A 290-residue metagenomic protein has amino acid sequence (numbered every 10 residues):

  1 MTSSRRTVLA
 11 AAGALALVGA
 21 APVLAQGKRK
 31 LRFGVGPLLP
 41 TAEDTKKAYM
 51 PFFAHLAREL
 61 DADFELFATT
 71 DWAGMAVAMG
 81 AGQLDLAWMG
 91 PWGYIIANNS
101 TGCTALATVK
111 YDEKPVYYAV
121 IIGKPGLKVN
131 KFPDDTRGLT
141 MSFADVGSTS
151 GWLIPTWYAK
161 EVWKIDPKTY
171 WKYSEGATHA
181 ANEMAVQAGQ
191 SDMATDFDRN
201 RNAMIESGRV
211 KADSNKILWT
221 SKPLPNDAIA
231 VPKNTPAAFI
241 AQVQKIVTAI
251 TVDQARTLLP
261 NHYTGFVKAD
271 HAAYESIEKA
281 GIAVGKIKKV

Functional and structural regions predicted by a protein language model:
T7-A25: N-terminal export signals
F33-H55, E59, W92, P115-E183 (+2 more regions): Bilobed "Venus flytrap"/periplasmic-binding protein-like clamshell domains and structurally analogous long
G34-L38, Y111-V120, R209-V247, N261-S276: Periplasmic-binding protein-like
F64-T70, K168-T178, K216-I217: Short beta-strand-to-loop elements that line the ligand-binding cleft of bilobed periplasmic-binding protein-like
A73-A87, S100-T101, D134, T178-R199: Short helices/loops that flank or line small-molecule/ion binding pockets
V77-D135: Acidic, polar ligand-binding/catalytic clefts
P91-T101, K160-E161, Q187-A188, D192-A212: A ligand-binding cleft/hinge motif common to bilobed small-molecule-binding domains
S142-E161, K245-V290: Ligand-binding clefts/hinges and TM-proximal coupling segments of bilobed small-molecule sensing domains
